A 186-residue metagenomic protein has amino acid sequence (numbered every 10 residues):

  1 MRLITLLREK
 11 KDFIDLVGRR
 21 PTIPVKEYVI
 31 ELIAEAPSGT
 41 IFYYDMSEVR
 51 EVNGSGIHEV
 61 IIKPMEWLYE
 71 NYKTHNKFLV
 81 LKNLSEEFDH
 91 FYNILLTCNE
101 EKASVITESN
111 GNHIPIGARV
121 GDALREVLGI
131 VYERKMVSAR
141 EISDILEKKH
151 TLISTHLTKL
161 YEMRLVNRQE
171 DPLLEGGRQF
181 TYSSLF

Functional and structural regions predicted by a protein language model:
M1-T5: Active-site cores of enzymes that catalyze phosphoryl transfer or operate on phosphate-rich substrates
L6, F13-I41, M46-E100: Amphipathic alpha-helical interaction surfaces in cytosolic regulatory modules
E35-S38, V131-K135, H156: Short helix-capping/hinge SLiMs at alpha-helix to coil transitions
N99-E133: Short alpha-helical segments that sit at the start of domains
G121, E170-F186: Short, cationic-aromatic polyanion-contact patches
E133-L146: Short acidic, hydrophobic short linear motifs in intrinsically disordered regions
K135-V137, L152-T155, R178: Short glycine/proline-centered loop/turn elements that form peptide/ligand docking sites
E147-E162, R168: Short amphipathic alpha-helical interaction segments
